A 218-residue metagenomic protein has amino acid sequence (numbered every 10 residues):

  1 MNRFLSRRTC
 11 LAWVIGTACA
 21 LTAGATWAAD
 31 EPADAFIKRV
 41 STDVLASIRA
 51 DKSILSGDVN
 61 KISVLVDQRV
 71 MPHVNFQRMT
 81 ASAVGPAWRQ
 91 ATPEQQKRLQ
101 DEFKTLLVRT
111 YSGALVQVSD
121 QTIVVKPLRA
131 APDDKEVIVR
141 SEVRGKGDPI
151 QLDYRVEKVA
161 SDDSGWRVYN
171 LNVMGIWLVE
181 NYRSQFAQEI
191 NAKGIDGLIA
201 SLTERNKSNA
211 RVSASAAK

Functional and structural regions predicted by a protein language model:
S6-L11, I15: N-terminal export leaders
A23-A28: N-terminal signal peptide c-region/cleavage motif recognized by signal peptidases
D30-Y111: Early exported N-terminus immediately downstream of N-terminal targeting peptides
E31, A50-K61, Q90-E94, Q117-D120 (+5 more regions): Surface-exposed, polar/charged faces of alpha-helical domains in mature secreted/periplasmic/lumenal proteins
K38, L45-S47, Q100, V124 (+3 more regions): Soluble periplasmic/extracytoplasmic beta-strand elements of cell-envelope proteins
R109-D153, S208-K218: Surface-exposed, charged secondary-structure patches
P149-N181: Short beta-strand edge/turn micro-motifs at domain boundaries
N170-K218: Low-complexity, intrinsically disordered terminal/linker segments enriched in charged and Gly/Pro repeats
